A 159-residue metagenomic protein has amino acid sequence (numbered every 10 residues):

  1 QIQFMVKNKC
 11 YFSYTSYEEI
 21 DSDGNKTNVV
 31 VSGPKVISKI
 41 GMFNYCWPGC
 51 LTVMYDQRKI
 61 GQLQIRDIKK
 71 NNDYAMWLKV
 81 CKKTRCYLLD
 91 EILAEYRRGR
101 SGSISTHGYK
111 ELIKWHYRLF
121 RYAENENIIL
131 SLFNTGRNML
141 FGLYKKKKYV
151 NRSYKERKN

Functional and structural regions predicted by a protein language model:
Q1-M5, S13-S16: A short, amphipathic alpha-helix embedded in the catalytic core of nucleotide-handling enzymes
Q3, A75, R118: Active-site phosphate/pyrophosphate-handling residues
M5, M42, A123-E124: Hydrophobic residues in alpha-helical segments
F12-T15, S22, N28-K110, W115: Conserved nucleotide-sugar donor-binding catalytic segment
L93, S105-N159: Non-catalytic, C-terminal membrane-associated alpha-helical segments of glycosyltransferases
